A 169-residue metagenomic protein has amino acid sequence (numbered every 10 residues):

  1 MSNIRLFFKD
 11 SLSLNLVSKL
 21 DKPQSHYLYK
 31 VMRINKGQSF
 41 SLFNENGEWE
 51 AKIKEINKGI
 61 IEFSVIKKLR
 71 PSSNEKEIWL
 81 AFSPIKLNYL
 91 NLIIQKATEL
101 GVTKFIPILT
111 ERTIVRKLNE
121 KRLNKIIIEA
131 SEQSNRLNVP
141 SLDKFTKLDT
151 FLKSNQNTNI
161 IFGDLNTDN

Functional and structural regions predicted by a protein language model:
M1-P71, K121: N-terminal positively charged helical leader segments and presequences
P71-F162: RNA substrate-binding interface of SAM-dependent RNA methyltransferases
N166: Carbohydrate-associated surface elements
N169: Short, glycine/charge-rich flexible loops or terminal/linker lids adjacent to PRPP-binding catalytic cores
